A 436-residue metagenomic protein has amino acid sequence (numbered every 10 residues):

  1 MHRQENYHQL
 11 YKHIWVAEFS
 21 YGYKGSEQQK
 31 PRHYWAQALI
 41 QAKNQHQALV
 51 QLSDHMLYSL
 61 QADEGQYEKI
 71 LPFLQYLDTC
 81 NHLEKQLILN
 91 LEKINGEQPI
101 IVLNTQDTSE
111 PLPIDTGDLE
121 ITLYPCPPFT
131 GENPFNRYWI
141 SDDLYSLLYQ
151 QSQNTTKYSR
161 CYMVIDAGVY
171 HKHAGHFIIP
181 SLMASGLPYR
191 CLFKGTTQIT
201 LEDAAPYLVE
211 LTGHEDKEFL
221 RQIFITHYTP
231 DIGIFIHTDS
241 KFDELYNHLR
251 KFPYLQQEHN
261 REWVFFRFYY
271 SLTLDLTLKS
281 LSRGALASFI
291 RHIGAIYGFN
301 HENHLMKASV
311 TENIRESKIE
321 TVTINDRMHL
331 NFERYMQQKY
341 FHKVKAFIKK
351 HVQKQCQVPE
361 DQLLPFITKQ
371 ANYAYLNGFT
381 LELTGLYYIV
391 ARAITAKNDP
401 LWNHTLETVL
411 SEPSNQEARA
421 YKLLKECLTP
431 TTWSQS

Functional and structural regions predicted by a protein language model:
H2, W15-L39, Q47-L49, D115-F219 (+1 more regions): A contiguous, surface-oriented mixed alpha/beta subdomain in the mid-to-C-terminal portion of proteins that forms
H2-Q9: Short N-terminal "domain-start" leader segments that mark the transition from disordered tails or signal peptides into
N44-L60: A short, charged, amphipathic alpha-helix used as a generic interaction element across diverse proteins
L52-H55, Q86, N90, I94 (+3 more regions): Low-complexity, intrinsically disordered/propeptide-like segments
M56-D63, P253-Q256: A common structural junction motif
S59-P111: Short, mixed-charge low-complexity intrinsically disordered segments
